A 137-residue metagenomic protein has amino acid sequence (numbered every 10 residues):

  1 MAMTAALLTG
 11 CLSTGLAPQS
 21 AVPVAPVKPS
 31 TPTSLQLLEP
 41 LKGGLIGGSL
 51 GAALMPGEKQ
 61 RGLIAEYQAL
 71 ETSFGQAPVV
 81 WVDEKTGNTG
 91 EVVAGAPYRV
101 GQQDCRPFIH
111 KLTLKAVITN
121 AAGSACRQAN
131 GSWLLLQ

Functional and structural regions predicted by a protein language model:
L7-G10: C-terminal motif of bacterial Sec signal peptides marking the signal peptidase cleavage site
L12-G15: Bacterial signal peptide processing site
A17-L50: Post-signal peptide N-terminal segment of mature Sec-exported envelope proteins
S20-V24, I46-G87: Membrane-engaging insertion elements
W81, P107-T113: Short beta-strand segments that buttress and anchor functional surface loops
E84-D104: Surface-exposed, charged secondary-structure patches
V92-P97, H110, A121-C126: Hydrophobic/aromatic beta-strand elements that line small-molecule binding cavities or substrate pockets in beta-rich
A129-Q137: Short beta-strand edge/turn micro-motifs at domain boundaries
